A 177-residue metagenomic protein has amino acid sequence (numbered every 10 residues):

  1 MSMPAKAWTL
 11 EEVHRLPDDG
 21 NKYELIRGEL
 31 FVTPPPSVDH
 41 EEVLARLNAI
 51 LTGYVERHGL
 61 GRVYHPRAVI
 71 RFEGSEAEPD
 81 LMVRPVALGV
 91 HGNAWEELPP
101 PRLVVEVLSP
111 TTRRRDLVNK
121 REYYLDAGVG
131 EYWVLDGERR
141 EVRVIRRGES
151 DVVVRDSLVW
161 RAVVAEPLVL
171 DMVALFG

Functional and structural regions predicted by a protein language model:
M1-G177: Gly/Pro/Ser/Thr-rich low-complexity, intrinsically disordered segments predominantly at protein N-termini
